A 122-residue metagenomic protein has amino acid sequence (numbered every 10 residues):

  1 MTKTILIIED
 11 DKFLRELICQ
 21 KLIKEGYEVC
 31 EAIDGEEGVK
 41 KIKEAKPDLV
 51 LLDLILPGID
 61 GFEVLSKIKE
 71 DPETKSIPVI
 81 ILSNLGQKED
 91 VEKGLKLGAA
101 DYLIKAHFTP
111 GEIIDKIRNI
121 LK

Functional and structural regions predicted by a protein language model:
E9: Conserved acidic carboxylate
R15, P57, S66, K75 (+1 more regions): The feature encodes the CheY-like receiver
E16-K24: Charged docking surfaces used in two-component/phosphorelay signaling
E31-L49: Acidic, metal-coordinating helix/loop segments flanking the phosphotransfer/catalytic sites of two-component signaling
D34-E37, D60-S66: Acidic catalytic/metal-coordinating carboxylates
D53, S83: Active-site residues of response regulator receiver
